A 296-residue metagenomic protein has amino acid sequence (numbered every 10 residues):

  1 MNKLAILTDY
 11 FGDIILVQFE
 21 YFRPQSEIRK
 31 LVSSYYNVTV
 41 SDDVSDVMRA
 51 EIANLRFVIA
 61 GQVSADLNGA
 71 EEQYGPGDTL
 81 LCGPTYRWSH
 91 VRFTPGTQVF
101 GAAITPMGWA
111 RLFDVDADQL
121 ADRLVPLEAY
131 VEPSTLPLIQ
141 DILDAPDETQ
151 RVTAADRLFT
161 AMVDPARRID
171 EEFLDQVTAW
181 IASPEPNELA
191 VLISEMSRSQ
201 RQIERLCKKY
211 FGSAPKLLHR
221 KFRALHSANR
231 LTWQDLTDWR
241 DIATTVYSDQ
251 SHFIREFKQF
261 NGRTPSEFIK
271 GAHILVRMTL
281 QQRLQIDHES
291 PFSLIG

Functional and structural regions predicted by a protein language model:
M1-A190, E195-Q200, S213-A214, N229-T232 (+2 more regions): Alpha-helical bundle regulatory/interaction domains
L206-P215, F257-P265: HTH DNA-binding helix-turn interface
